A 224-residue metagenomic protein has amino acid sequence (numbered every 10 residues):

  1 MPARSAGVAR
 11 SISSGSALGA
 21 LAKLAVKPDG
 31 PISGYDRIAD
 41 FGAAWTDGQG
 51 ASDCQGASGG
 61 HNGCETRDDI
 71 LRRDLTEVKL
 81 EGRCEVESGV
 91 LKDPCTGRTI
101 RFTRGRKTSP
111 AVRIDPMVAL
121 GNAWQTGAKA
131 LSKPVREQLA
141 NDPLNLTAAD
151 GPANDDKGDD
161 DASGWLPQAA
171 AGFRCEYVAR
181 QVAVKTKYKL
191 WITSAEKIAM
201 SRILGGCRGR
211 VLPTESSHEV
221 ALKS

Functional and structural regions predicted by a protein language model:
M1-C64, S194-E196, G205-S224: N-terminal module-boundary/linker segments of secreted carbohydrate-active enzymes
G7-I12, L21-L24, E77, V86 (+5 more regions): Residue-level detector of functional hotspots within protein domains
P31-R113, M117-A119: Secreted/periplasmic proteins that engage bacterial cell-wall peptidoglycan
C95-S224: Domain-level detector of nuclease and nuclease-like folds in predominantly extracellular/periplasmic contexts
